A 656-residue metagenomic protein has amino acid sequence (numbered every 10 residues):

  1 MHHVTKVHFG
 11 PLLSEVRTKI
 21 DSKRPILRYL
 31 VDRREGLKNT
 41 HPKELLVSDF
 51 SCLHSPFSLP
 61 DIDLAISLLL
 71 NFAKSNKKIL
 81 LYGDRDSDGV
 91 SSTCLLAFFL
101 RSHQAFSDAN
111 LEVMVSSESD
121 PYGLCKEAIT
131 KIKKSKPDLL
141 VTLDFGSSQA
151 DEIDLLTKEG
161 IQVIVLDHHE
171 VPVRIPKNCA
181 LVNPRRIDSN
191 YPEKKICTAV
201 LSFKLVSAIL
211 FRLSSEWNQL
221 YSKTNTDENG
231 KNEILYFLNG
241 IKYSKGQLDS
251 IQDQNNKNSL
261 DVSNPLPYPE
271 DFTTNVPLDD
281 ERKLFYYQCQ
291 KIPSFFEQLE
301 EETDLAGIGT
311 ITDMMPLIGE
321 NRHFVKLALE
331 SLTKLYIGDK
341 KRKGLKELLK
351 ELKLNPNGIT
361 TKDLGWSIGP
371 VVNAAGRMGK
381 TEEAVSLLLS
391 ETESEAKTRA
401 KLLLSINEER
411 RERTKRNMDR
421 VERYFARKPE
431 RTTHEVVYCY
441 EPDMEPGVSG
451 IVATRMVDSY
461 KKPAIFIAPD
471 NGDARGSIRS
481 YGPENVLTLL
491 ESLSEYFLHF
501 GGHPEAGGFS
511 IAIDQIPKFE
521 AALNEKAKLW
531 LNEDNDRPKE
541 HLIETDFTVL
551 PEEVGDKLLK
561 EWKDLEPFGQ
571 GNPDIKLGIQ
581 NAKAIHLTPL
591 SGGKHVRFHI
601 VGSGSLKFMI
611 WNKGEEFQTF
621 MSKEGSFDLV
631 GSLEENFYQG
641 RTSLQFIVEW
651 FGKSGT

Functional and structural regions predicted by a protein language model:
H8-L139, E159-G160, F211-Y243, D249 (+7 more regions): Hydrophobic helix-and-loop "lid/oligomerization" segment in the mid-to-C-terminal part of catalytic domains
F98-R101, A109-V165, E170-T198: Hydrophobic, small-residue-rich alpha-helical packing segments that form membrane-like cores
T142, I164-L166, E170-E216, K291-M315 (+1 more regions): Conserved phosphate-handling catalytic cores of large alpha/beta enzymes
C439, R597-G602, M609, F646-E649: Short, acidic/hydrophobic/Gly-rich beta-strand patch recurrent on exposed beta strands that often constitutes part
Q515-E520, S626-T656: OB-fold single-stranded nucleic acid-binding module
F547-P551, E566, L633-E635, G652: Beta-strand elements of well-folded, non-transmembrane domains
L550-I600: Long, low-complexity segments enriched in small/aliphatic residues
G604-F620: Beta-strand/loop nucleic-acid-binding surfaces
